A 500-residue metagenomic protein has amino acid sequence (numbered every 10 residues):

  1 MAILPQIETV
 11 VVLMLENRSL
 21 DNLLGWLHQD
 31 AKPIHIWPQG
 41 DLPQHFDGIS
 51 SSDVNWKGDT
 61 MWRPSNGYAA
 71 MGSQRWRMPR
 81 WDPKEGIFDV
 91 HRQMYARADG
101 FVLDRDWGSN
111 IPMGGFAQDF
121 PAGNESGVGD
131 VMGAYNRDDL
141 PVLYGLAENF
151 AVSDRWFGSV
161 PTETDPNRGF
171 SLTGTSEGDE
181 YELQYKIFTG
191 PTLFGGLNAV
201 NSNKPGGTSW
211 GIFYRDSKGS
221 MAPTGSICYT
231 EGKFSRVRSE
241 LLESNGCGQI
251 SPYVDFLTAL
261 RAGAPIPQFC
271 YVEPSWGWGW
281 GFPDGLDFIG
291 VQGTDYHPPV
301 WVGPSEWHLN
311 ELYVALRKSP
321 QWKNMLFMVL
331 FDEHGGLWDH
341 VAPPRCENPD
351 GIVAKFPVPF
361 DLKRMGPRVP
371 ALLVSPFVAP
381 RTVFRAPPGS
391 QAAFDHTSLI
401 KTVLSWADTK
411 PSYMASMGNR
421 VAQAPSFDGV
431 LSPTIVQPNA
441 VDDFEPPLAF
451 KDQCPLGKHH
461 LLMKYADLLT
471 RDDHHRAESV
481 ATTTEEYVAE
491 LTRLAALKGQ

Functional and structural regions predicted by a protein language model:
M1-Q500: N-terminal pro-sequences and low-complexity stem/linker regions of secreted or lumenal proteins
